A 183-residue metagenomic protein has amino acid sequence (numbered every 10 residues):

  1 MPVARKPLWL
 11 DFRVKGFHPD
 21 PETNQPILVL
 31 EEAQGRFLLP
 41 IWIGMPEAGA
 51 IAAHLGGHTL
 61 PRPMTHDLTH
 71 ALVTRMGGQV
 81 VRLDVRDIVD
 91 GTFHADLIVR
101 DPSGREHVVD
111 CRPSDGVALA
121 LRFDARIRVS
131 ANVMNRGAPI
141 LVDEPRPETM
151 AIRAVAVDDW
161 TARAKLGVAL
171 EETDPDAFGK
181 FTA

Functional and structural regions predicted by a protein language model:
P2-A183: Divalent-cation
